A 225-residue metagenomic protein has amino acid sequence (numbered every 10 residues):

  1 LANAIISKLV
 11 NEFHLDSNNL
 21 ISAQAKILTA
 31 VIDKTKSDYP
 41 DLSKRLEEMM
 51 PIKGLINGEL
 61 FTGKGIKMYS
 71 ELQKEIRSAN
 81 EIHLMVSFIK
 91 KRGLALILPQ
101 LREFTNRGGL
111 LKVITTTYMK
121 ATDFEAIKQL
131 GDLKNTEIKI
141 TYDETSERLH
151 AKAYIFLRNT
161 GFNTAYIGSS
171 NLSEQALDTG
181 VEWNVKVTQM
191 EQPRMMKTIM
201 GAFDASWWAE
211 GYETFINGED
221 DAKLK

Functional and structural regions predicted by a protein language model:
L1-K225: PLD/PLD-like phosphodiesterase catalytic module centered on the HKD motif
